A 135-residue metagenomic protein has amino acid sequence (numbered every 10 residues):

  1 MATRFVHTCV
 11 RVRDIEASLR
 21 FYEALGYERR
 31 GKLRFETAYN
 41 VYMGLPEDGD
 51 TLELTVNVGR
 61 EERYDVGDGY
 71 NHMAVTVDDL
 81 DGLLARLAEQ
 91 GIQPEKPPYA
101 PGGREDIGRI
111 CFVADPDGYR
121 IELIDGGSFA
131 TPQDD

Functional and structural regions predicted by a protein language model:
M1-A17, Y70-M73, I124-D135: N-terminal beta-strand motif that seeds the catalytic metal site of vicinal oxygen chelate
A2, C9-T51: Core segments of cupin and vicinal oxygen chelate
F21, L80-R86: Short amphipathic alpha-helices within nucleic acid-binding modules
K32, V75, L84-D135: Vicinal oxygen chelate
T37-Y39, G69, I107: Exposed loop/turn and edge beta-strand positions of beta-sandwich/beta-sheet ligand-binding modules
E47-T51, R60-E61, D78-G82: Short, charged/polar surface micro-motifs in flexible loops or helix N-caps
